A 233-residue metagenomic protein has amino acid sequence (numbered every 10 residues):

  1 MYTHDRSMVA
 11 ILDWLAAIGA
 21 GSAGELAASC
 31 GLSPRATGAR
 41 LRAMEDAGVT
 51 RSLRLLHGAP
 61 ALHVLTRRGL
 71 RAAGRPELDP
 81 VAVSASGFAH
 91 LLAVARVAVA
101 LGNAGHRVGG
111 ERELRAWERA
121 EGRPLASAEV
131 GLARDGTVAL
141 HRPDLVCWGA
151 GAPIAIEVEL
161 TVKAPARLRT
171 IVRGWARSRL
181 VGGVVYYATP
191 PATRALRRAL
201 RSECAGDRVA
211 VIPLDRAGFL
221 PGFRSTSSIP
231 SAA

Functional and structural regions predicted by a protein language model:
M1-A82: Nuclease-adjacent, charged terminal/linker segments that flank catalytic cores
T3, A10-W14, A23, V162-R173 (+1 more regions): Non-catalytic C-terminal interaction segments of nucleic acid-processing enzymes
T37, V94, H141, L168-I171: Amphipathic coiled-coil/heptad-repeat helices and related helical stalk/stem segments that mediate oligomerization
L53, A85-G87, G102, H106-I154 (+2 more regions): Active-site metal-binding core of divalent-cation-utilizing nuclease and nuclease-like domains
L78-A93: A short, highly charged nucleic-acid-interacting micro-segment common to nuclease and nuclease-linked defense proteins
A95-G102: Metal-dependent nuclease catalytic cores in nucleic-acid-processing enzymes, especially RNase H-like/related
